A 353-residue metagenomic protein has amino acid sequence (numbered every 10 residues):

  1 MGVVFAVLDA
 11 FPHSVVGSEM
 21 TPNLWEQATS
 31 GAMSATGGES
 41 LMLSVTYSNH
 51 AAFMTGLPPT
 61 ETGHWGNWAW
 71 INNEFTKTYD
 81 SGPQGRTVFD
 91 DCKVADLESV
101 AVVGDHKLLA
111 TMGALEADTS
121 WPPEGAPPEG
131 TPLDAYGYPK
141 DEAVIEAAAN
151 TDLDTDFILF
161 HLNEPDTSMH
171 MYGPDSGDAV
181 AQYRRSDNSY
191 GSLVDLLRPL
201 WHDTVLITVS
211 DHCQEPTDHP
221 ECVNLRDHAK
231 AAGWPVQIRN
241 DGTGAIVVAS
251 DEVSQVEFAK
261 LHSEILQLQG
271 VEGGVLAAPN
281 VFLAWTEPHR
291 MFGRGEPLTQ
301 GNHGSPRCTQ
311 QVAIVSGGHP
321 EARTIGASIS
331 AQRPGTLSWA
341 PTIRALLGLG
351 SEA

Functional and structural regions predicted by a protein language model:
M1-V3, S30-S34, A95-V100, L153-I158 (+4 more regions): Loop/turn elements at helix/coil->beta-strand transitions in domains of secreted/extracellular proteins
G2, P12-D96, D105-A114: Active-site nucleophile/metal-coordination loop of metallo-enzymes that catalyze phosphate/sulfate and related
V4-V7, N23, R185-L225, V275 (+2 more regions): Metal-dependent active-site segment of extracytoplasmic phospho-/sulfohydrolases and closely related
F11-P12, N163, H212-Q214: Catalytic metal-binding/acid-base residues of hydrolase active sites
A110-M112, D166-M171, A322: Short acidic/His/Gly/Ser-rich catalytic and metal-binding motifs that mark active-site loops of diverse hydrolases
D118-A149, V180-N188, R226-D241: Acidic, His- and aromatic-enriched active-site or binding-groove loops in soluble protein domains that engage sugars
Y138-L153, F157-F160, P165-L206, P216 (+1 more regions): A long, amphipathic alpha-helix that forms part of the scaffold/cap immediately adjacent to metal-dependent active
Q237-T342: Active-site neighborhoods of enzymes that stabilize oxyanions during catalysis
